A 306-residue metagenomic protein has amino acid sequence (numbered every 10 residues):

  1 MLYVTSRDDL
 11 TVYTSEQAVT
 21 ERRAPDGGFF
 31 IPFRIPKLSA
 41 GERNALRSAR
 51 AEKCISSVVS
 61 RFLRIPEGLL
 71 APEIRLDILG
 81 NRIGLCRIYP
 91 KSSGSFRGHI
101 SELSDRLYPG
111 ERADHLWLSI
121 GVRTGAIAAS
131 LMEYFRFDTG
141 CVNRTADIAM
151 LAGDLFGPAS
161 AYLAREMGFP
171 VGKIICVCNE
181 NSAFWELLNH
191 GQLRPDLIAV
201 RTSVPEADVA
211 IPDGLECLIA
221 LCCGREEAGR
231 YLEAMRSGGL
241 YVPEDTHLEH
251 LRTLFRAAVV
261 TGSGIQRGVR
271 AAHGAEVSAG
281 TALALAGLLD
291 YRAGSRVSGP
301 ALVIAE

Functional and structural regions predicted by a protein language model:
M1-E306: PLP-dependent amino-acid enzyme catalytic core
